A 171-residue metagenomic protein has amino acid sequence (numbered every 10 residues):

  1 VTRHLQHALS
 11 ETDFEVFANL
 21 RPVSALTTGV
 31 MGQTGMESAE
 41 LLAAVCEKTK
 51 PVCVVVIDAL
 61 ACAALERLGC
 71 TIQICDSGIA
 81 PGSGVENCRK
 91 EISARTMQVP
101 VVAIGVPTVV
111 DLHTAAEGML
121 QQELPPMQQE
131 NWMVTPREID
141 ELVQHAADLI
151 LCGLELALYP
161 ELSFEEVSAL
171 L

Functional and structural regions predicted by a protein language model:
V1-A25: Glycine-rich phosphate/diphosphate-binding loop of Rossmann-like nucleotide-binding domains
T2, Q6, A43, A147-E155: Predominant activation on well-ordered alpha-helical scaffold segments within soluble catalytic domains
V16-V45, K50: A structural-propensity feature for long, helix-poor, extended segments
L26-T27, V56-D58, A103-P107: Short beta-strand segments
M31-G32, L60-A63, V109-V110: Short, catalytically relevant binding-site loops at active-site mouths
A39-K90: Glycine-rich phosphate-binding loop
G84-P107: Short, flexible loop segments at boundaries between secondary-structure elements
V102-L171: C-terminal functional extensions of proteins
